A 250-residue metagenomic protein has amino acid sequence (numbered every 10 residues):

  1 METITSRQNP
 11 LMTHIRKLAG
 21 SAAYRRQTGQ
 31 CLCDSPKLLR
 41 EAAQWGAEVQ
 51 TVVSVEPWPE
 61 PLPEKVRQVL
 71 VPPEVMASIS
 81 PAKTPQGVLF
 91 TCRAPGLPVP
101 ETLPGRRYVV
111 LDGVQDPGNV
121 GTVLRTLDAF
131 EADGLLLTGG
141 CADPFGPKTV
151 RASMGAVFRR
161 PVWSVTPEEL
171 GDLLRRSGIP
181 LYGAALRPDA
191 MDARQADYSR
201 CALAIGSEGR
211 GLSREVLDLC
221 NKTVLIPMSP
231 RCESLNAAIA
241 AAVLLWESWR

Functional and structural regions predicted by a protein language model:
M1-E56, C141-A142: Boundary-proximal intrinsically disordered activation/regulatory segments immediately upstream of a helical core
T3-S6, V69-P72, R160-E168: Short acidic-hydrophobic, aromatic-tinged amphipathic segments that line or gate anion-handling sites
D34, F90, A129-F130, P144-V157 (+1 more regions): Structured adenosyl-cofactor binding patch, chiefly the S-adenosyl-L-methionine
Q44, P95-G96, P100-P188: RNA substrate-binding interface of SAM-dependent RNA methyltransferases
L62, V66-R93: Glycine/small-residue-rich loop that forms an oxyanion/phosphate-binding "nest" at active or ligand-binding sites
P63-E74, R106, S199-A202, N221: Active-site regions of enzymes building and remodeling cell-envelope glycoconjugates
V71-P72, D112, T138-G139, P161 (+1 more regions): Short beta->alpha connector loops at strand-helix junctions that form conserved, small/polar/Pro-enriched
Y182-C232: Active-site/ligand-binding-proximal alpha/beta "capping" segment
